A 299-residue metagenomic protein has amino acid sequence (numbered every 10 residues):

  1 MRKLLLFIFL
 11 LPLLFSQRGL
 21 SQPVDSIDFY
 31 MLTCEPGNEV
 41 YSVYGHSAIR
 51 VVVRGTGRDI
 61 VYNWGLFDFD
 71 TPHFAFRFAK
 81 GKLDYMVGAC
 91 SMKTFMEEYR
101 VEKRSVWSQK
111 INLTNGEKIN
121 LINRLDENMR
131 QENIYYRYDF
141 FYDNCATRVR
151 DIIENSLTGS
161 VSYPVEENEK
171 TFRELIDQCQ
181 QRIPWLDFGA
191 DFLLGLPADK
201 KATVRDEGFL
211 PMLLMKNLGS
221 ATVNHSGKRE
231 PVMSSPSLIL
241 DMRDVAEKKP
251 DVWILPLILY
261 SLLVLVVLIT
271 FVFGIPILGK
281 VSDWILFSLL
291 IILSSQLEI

Functional and structural regions predicted by a protein language model:
M1-Q22: Bacterial Sec-dependent N-terminal signal peptides
L13, R18, D139, P197 (+1 more regions): Generic ordered-secondary-structure signal
Q22-V245: Soluble extramembrane regions of membrane proteins in the secretory/endomembrane system
D244-I299: Alpha-helical transmembrane segments forming the membrane-embedded cores of inner-membrane proteins across
